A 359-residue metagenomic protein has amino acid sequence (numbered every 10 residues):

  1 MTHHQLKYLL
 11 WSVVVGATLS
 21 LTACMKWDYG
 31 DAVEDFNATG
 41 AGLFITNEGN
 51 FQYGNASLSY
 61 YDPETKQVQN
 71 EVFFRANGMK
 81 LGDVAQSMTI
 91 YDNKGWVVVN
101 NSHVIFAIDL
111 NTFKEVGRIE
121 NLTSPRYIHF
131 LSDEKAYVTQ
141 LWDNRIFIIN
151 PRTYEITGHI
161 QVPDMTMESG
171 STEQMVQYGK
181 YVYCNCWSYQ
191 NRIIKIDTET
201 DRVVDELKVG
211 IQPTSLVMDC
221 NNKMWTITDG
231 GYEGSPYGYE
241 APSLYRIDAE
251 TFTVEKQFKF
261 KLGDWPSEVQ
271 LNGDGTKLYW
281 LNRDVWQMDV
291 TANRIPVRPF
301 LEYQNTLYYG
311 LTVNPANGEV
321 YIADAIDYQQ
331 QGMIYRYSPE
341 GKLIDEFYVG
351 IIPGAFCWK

Functional and structural regions predicted by a protein language model:
M1-Y8, V13-L43: Bacterial Sec-dependent N-terminal signal peptides
M25, Y29, Q67-K80, T112-I119 (+5 more regions): A short beta-strand motif characteristic of beta-propeller blades
M25-V104, L110, D143, A325 (+4 more regions): Acidic/polar, low-complexity intrinsically disordered N-terminal segments immediately downstream of a Sec signal
G30-V33, G82-S87, T123-D133, M167-M175 (+4 more regions): Repeated scaffold domains used in trafficking and secretory/extracellular systems, primarily beta-propellers
G40-A41, D92-K94, D133-E134, G179-K180 (+3 more regions): Short coil/turn segments that connect the beta-strands within blades of beta-propeller domains
I45-Y53, V97-N101, V138-W142, C184-S188 (+5 more regions): Conserved beta-strand positions in repeat-built beta-propeller and related beta-rich domains
Q52-S59, V104-F106, R145-F147, Q190-I194 (+3 more regions): Structural motif
E115-Y178: Asp-box/WD-like beta-propeller blade repeats and closely related beta-sheet repeat scaffolds
